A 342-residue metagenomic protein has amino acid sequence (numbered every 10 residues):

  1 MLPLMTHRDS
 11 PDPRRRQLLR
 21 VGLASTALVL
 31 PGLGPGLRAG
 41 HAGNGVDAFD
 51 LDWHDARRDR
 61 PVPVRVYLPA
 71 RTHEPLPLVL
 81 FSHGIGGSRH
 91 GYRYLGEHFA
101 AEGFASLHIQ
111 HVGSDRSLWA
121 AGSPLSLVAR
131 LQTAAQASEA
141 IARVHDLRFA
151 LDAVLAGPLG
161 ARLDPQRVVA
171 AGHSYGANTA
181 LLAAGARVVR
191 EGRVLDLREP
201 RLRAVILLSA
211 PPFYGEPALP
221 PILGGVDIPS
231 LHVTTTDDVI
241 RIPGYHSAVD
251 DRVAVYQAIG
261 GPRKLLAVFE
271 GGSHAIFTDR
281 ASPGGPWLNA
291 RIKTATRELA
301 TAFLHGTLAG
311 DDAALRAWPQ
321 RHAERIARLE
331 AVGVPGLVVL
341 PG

Functional and structural regions predicted by a protein language model:
M1-P13, A24-A27: N-terminal secretory signal peptides
G36-L68, L202, V334-L337: A domain-start/cap signature at the N-terminus of enzymes
R57-L163: Serine-hydrolase catalytic machinery in alpha/beta-hydrolase-like enzymes
F81-I85, S174, A210, T235: Glycine-rich His-Gly loop
T133-S138, E216-L219, G284-T294: Active-site rim elements
D152-P220: Primarily recognizes the serine-hydrolase "nucleophile elbow" in alpha/beta-hydrolase and SGNH/GDSL folds
V194-A267: The feature captures the conserved acid-bearing segment of alpha/beta-hydrolase catalytic domains
G271-S273, T278-G342: Alpha/beta-hydrolase-fold serine-hydrolase catalytic core, especially in secreted/extracellular enzymes
